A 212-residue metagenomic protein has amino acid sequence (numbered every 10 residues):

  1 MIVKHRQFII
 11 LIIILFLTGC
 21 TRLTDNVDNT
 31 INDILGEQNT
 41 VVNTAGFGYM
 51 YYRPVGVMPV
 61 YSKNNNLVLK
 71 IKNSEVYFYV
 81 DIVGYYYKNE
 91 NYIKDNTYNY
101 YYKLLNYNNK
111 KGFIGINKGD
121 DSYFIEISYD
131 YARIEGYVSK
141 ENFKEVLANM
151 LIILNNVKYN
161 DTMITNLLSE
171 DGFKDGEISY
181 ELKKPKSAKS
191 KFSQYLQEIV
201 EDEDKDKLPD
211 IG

Functional and structural regions predicted by a protein language model:
I2-F8: Bacterial N-terminal signal peptides that target proteins for export
I10-I14: Hydrophobic helical h-region of N-terminal Sec-dependent signal peptides in bacterial secretory/periplasmic proteins
F16-G19: C-terminal motif of bacterial Sec signal peptides marking the signal peptidase cleavage site
T21-T24: Bacterial signal peptide processing site
N29-M50: Post-signal peptide N-terminal segment of mature Sec-exported envelope proteins
G46-D95: Secretory pathway targeting signatures of secreted, lumenal, and periplasmic proteins
T97-A148, S179-Q194: Signature of long, low-cysteine stretches enriched in small and polar/charged residues
S139-G212: Surface-exposed amphipathic alpha-helical segments
